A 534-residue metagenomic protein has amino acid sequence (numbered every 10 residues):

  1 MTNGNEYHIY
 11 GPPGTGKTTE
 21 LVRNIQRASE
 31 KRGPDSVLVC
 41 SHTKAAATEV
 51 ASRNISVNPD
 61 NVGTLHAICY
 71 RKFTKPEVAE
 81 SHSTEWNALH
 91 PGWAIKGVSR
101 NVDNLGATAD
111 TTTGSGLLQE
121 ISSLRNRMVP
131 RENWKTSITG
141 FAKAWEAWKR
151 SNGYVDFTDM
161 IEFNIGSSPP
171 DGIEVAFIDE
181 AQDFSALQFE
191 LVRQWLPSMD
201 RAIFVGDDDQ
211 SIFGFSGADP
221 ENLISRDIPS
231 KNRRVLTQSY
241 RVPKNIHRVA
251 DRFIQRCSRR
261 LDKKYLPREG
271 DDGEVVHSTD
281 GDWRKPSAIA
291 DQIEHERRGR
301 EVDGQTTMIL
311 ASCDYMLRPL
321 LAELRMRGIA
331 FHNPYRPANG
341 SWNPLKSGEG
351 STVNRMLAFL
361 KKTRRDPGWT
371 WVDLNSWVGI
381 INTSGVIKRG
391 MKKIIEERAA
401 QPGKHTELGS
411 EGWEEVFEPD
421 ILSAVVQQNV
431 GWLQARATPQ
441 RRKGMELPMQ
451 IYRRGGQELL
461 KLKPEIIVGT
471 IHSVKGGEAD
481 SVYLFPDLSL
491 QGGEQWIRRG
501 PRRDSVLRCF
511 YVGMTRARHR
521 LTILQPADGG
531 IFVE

Functional and structural regions predicted by a protein language model:
M1-V78, G469, V474-K475, T515: P-loop NTPase Walker
T2-G11, T19-E20, N101-F177, A186-L191 (+2 more regions): Accessory N-terminal region flanking or inserted into the helicase ATPase core in nucleic-acid motor proteins
P12-T15, T19, H42-A45, Q182-E274 (+9 more regions): Conserved helicase motor core of SF1/SF2 NTP-dependent helicases
S36, K44-T113, R327, N333-N339: Conserved P-loop NTPase-based nucleic-acid remodeling module centered on helicase motor cores
T64, D156-M160, P464-H472: Conserved two-lobed SF2 helicase motor
V78-K149, R365-Q401: ATP-hydrolysis module of ASCE/P-loop NTPase motor domains, specifically the Walker B Asp-Glu catalytic pair
Q238, P243-D291, H295, D314-R327 (+1 more regions): Helicase-core coupling region on the C-terminal RecA-like lobe
L357-L524: Conserved helicase C-terminal RecA-like lobe
